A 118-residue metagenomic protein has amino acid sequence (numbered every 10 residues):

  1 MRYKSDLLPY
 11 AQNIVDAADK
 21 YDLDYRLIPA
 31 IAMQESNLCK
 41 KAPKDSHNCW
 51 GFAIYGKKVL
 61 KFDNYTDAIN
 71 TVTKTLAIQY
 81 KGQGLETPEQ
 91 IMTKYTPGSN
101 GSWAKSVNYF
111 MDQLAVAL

Functional and structural regions predicted by a protein language model:
M1-Y10, F110-L118: N-terminal export signals and maturation junctions of secreted/periplasmic proteins
L7, F52, I91: Short clusters of hydrophobic/aromatic residues that line enzyme substrate/ligand-binding pockets
L8, Q12, R26-P29, E86-E89: Short, solvent-exposed positions on alpha-helices
Y10, D24-I28, N48, Y65-A68: Amphipathic alpha-helical interface surfaces
N13-V15, D19, D24-N37: Short, functionally critical alpha-helical segments immediately adjacent to catalytic or ligand/cofactor-binding
N37-V59: Short, surface-exposed glycine/acidic/tryptophan-bearing loops
Y55-L118: Non-catalytic cell-wall polysaccharide-engagement segments
